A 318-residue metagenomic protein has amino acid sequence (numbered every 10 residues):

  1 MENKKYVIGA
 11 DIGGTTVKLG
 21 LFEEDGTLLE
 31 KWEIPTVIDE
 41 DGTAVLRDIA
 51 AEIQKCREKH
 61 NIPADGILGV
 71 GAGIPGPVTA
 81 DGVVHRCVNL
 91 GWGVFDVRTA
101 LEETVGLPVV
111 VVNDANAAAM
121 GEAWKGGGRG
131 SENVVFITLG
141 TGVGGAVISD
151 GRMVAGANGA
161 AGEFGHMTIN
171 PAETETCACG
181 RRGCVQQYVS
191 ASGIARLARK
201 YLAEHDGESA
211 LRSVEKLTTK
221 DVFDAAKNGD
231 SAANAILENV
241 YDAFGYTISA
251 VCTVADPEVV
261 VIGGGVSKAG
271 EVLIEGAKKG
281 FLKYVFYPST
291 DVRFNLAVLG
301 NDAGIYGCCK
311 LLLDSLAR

Functional and structural regions predicted by a protein language model:
M1-L68, V78-D81, T99-V109, G121-S131 (+2 more regions): ATP-binding/phosphotransfer module of carbohydrate and carboxylate kinases, centering on a glycine-rich
D11, G69-P75, V112, F136-G142 (+1 more regions): Short beta-strand segments
V17-K18, A117-A119, G142-G144: Short glycine/serine/threonine-rich phosphate/pyrophosphate-binding segments that cradle anionic phosphate groups
W32-I34, V88, A157: Short hydrophobic alpha-helix segments
G69-D96: Gly/Ser/Thr-rich active-site cleft segment
G76-V78, L90, A115, G159 (+2 more regions): Short, flexible active-site-adjacent loop segments at beta-strand->alpha-helix junctions, enriched in small/polar
V88-L90, V94, V110-N116, F136-L139 (+1 more regions): Active-site nucleophile and cofactor-binding loops and adjacent substrate-binding regions of central metabolic enzymes
R129-Y188: Glycine-rich phosphate-binding loop of actin/hexokinase-like ATP-binding domains
